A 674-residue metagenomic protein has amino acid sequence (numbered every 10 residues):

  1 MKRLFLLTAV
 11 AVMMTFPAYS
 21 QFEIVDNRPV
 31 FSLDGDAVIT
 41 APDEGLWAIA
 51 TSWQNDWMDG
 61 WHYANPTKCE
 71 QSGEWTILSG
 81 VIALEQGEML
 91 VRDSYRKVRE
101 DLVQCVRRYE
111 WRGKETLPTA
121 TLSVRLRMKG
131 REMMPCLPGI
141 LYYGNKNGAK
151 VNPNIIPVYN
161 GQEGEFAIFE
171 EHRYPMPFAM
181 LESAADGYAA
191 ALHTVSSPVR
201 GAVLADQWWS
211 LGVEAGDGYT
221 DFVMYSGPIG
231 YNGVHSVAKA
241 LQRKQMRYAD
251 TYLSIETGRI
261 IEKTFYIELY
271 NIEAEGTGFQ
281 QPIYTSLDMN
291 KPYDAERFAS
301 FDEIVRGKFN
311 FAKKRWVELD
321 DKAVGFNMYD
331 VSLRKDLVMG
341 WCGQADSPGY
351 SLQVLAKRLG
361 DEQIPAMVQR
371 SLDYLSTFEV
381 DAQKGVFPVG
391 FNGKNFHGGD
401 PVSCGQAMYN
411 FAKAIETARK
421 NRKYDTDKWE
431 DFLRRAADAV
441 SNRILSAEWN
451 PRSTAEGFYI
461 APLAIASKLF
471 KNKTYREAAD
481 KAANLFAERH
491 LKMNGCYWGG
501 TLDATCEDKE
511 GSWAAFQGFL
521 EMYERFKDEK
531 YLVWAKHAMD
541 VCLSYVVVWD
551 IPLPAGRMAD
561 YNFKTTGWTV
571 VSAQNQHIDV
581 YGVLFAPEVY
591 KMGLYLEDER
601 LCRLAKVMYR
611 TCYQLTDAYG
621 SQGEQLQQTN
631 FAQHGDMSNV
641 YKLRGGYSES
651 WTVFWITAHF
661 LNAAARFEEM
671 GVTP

Functional and structural regions predicted by a protein language model:
L4-F16: Sec-dependent N-terminal signal peptides
A18-S20: Boundary at the C-terminal end of the N-terminal hydrophobic targeting segment
N27, T40, G45-T257: Beta-strand/loop-rich accessory regions of lumenal/periplasmic or secreted enzymes, predominantly carbohydrate-active
L78, D346-E362, Q406-Y424, F458-N472 (+4 more regions): Well-ordered alpha-helical scaffold segments within catalytic/enzyme domains
I255, R259, E273-V338, A366-R370 (+4 more regions): Low-complexity, Ser/Thr/Pro/Gly-enriched N-terminal "stalk/linker" regions
F298-K313, G349, Q353, E362-S376 (+7 more regions): Hydrophobic core segments within long, regular secondary-structure runs in both alpha- and beta-rich folds
G307-L337, S376-H397, W429, R434-G457 (+3 more regions): Glycine- and aromatic-rich loop/turn segments at beta-sheet edges
F396-I415, S446-S467, H490-M493, L502-F516 (+1 more regions): Aromatic-lined, polymer-binding surfaces characteristic of secreted/periplasmic polysaccharide-degrading enzymes
